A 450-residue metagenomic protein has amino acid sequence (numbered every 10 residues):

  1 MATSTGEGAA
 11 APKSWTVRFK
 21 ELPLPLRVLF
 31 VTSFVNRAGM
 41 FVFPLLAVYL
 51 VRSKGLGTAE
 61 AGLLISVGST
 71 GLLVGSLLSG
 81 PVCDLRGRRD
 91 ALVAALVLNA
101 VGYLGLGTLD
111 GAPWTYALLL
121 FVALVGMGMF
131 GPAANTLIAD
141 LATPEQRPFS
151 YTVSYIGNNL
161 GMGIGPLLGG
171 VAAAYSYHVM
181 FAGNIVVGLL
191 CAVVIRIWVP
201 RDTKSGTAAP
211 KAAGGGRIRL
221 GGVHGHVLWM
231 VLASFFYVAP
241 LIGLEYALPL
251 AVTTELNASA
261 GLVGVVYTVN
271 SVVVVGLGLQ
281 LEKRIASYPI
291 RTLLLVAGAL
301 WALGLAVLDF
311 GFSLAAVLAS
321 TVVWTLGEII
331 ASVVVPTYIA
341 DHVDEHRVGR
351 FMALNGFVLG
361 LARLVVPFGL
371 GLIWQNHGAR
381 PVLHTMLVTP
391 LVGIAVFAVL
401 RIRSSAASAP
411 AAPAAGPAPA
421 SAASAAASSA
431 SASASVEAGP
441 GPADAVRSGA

Functional and structural regions predicted by a protein language model:
A2-P23, P200-L232: Juxtamembrane intracellular "pre-TM" segments in multi-pass secondary transporters
W15, F19-S69, H226-Y267: Helix-loop boundary and gating motifs at the non-cytosolic
F34, W114-M129, F235, A316-I330: Hydrophobic core of transmembrane alpha-helices in multi-pass small-molecule transporters, especially MFS/SLC-type
L50-V51, V82-C83, V171-A174, V252-T253 (+2 more regions): Interfacial helix-cap and linker-helix signal at transmembrane-aqueous boundaries of multi-pass secondary transporters
G75-G87, L277-I290, W374: Helix-to-loop junctions at the C-terminal end of transmembrane segments in multipass secondary transporters
V97-G111, L300-F312: C-terminal ends and interior cores of transmembrane alpha-helices in multi-pass membrane transporters/permeases
L119-L160: Cytoplasmic helix-loop-helix junction between adjacent transmembrane helices in 12-TM secondary transporters
